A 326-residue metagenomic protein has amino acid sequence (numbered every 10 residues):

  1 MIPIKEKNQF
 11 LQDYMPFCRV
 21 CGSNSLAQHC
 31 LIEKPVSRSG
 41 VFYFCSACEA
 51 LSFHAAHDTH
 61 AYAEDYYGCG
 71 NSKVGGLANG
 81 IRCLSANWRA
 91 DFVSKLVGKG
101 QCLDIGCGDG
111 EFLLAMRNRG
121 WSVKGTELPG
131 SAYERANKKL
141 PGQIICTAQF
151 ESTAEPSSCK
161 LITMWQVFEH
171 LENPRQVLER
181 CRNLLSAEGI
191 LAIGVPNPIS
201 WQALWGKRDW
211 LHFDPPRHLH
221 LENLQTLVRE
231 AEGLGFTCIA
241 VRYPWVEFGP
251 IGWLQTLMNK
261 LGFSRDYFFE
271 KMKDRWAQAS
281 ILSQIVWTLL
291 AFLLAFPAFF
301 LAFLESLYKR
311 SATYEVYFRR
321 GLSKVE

Functional and structural regions predicted by a protein language model:
M1-W165, R175-L178, Y243-P244, M272-R275 (+1 more regions): Conserved N-terminal segment of class I S-adenosyl-L-methionine
P16, N259-Y317: Rossmann-like AdoMet/SAM-dependent catalytic core
V20-A27, Q225-R242: A SAM-dependent methyltransferase catalytic signature shared across enzymes that methylate proteins
E33-R38, A240-A277: Conserved catalytic loop of SAM-dependent methyltransferase domains
Y67-L77, G206-P215, Q255-L261: Short glycine/proline- and charge-enriched loop/turn segments that cap or connect secondary-structure elements
W165-E172, G194: Short catalytic micro-motifs in class I SAM-dependent methyltransferases
R175-I190: A short glycine-rich, Lys/Arg-flanked "PGG" loop and its adjoining helix->strand segment in the class I
I193-L221, Q225-A231, V246: Short, glycine-/aromatic-enriched active-site segment of Class I SAM-dependent methyltransferases
